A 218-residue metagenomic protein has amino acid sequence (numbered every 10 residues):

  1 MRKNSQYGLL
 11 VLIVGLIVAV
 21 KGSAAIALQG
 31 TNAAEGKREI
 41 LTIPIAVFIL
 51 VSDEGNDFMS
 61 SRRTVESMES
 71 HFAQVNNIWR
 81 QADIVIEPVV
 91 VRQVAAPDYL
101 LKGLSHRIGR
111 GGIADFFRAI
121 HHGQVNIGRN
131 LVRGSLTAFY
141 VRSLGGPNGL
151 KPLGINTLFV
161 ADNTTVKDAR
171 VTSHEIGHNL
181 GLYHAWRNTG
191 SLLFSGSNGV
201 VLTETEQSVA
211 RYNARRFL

Functional and structural regions predicted by a protein language model:
R2-L9: Bacterial N-terminal signal peptides that target proteins for export
V11-K21: Bacterial N-terminal signal peptides
I26-R80, I84, P88-Y99: Fold-level signature of zinc-dependent metallopeptidase catalytic domains
L41, R80, G134, G154 (+1 more regions): Residues that flank catalytic or metal-binding motifs in active/ligand-binding sites
F48-S52, V91, F139-L144, D162-N163 (+2 more regions): Active-site-proximal beta-strand/loop segments in catalytic clefts of secreted hydrolases
G55-N56, G146-K151, D168-V171, L180: Extracytoplasmic/secreted cell-surface and envelope-processing proteins
E87-T157: Active-site-proximal segments of metallohydrolase catalytic domains
I155-L218: The catalytic-center signature of Zn2+-dependent metalloproteases
